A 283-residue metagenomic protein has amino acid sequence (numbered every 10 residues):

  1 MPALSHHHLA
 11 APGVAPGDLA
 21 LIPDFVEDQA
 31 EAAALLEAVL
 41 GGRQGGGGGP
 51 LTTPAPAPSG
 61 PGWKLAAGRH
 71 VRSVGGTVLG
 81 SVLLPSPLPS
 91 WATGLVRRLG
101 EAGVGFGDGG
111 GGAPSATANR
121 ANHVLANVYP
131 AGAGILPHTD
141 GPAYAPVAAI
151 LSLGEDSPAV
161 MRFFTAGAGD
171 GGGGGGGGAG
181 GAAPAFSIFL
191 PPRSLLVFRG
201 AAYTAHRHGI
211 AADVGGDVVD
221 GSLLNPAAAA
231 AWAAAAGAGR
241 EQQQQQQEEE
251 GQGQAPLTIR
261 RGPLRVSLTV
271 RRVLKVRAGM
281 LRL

Functional and structural regions predicted by a protein language model:
M1-Q243, E248-L283: Non-heme Fe(II) oxygenase metal-center motifs and adjacent flexible, charged/small-residue loops
